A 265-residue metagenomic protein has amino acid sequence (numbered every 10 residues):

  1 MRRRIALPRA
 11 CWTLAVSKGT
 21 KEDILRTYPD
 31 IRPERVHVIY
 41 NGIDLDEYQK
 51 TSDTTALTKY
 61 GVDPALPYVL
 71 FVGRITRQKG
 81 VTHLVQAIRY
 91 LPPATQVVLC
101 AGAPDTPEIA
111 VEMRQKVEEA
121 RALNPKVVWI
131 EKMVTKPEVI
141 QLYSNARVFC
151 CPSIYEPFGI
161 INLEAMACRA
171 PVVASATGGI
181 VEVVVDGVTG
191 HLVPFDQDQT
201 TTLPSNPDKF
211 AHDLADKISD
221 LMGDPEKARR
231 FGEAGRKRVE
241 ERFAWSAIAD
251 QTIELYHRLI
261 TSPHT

Functional and structural regions predicted by a protein language model:
M1-T13: Membrane-proximal helix-turn-helix segments that form the acceptor-binding/catalytic region of lipid-linked
G19, G42: Carbohydrate-associated surface elements
Q49-V62: A short helix/loop element that forms part of the nucleotide-sugar donor recognition site in Leloir-type
P67-F71, T76-Y90, V111: A conserved mid-protein helix/loop that constitutes part of the nucleotide-sugar donor-binding site
A110-M133, P137: Nucleotide-activated donor-binding/catalytic signature segment of Leloir-type glycosyltransferases, i.e., the conserved
Q141-A146: Short alpha-helical donor nucleotide-sugar binding micro-motif in glycosyltransferases
I154: Aromatic "clamp/platform" in nucleotide-sugar-dependent glycosyltransferases that forms part of the donor/acceptor
P171-A174, V184, H191: Short hydrophobic beta-strand element within catalytic cores of glycosyltransferases and related nucleotide-activated
